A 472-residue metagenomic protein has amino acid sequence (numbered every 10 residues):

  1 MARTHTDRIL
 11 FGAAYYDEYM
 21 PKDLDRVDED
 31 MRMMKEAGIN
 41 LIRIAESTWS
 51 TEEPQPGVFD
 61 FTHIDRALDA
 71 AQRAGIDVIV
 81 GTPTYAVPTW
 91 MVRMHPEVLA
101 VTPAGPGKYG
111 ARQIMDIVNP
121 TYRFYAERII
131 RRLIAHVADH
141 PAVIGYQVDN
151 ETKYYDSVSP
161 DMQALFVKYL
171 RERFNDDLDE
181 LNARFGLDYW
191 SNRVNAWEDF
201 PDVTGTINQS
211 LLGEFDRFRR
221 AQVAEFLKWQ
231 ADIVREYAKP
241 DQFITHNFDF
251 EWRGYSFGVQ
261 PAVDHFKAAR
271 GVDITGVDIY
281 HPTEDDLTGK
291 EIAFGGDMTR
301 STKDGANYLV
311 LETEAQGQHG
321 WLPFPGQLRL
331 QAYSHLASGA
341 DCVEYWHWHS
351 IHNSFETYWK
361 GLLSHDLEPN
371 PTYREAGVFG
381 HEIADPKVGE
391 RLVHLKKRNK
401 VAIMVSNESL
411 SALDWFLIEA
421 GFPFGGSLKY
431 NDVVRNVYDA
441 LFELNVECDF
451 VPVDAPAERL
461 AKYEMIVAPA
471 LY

Functional and structural regions predicted by a protein language model:
M1-R26, M31-L41: An acidic-aromatic substrate-binding cleft motif
T4-T6, L10, K35-E36, A45 (+7 more regions): Aromatic- and acidic-residue-enriched carbohydrate-binding clefts of CAZyme catalytic domains
F11-K22, S47-H63, G107-E127, D149-D156 (+7 more regions): The substrate-binding groove and active-site-proximal loops of carbohydrate-active enzymes, especially glycoside
A13, M34, I42, A71 (+9 more regions): Conserved, mostly hydrophobic/aromatic
M20-E36, A126-R132, Y255-A268, I292 (+2 more regions): Short, acidic/polar
V27-K108, R131-I134, A224-P240, Y472: Aromatic-lined substrate-binding rim segments of carbohydrate-active enzymes
A104-D285, G289-I292: Polysaccharide-binding and catalytic clefts of secreted carbohydrate-active enzymes
F200, P240, A269-Y472: Carbohydrate-binding surfaces of carbohydrate-active enzymes
